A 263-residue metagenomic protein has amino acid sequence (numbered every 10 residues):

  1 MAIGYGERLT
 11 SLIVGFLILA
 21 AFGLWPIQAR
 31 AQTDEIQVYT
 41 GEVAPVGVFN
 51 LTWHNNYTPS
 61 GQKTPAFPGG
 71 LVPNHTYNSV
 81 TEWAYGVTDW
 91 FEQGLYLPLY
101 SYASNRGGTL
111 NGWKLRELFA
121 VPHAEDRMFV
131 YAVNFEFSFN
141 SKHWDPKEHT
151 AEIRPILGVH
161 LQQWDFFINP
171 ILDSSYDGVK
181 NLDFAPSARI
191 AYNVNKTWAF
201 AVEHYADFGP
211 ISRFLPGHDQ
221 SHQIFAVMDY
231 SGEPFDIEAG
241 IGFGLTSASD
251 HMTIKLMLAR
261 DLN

Functional and structural regions predicted by a protein language model:
M1-T10: N-terminal secretory signal peptides that target proteins for export/translocation
I3, Q28-A31: Glycine-centered signal
G4, F22-G23, V46: Short stretches within intrinsically disordered, low-complexity N-terminal or propeptide regions
L12-W25: Bacterial N-terminal signal peptides
R30-N263: Transmembrane beta-barrel domains of Gram-negative outer membranes and organellar outer membranes
